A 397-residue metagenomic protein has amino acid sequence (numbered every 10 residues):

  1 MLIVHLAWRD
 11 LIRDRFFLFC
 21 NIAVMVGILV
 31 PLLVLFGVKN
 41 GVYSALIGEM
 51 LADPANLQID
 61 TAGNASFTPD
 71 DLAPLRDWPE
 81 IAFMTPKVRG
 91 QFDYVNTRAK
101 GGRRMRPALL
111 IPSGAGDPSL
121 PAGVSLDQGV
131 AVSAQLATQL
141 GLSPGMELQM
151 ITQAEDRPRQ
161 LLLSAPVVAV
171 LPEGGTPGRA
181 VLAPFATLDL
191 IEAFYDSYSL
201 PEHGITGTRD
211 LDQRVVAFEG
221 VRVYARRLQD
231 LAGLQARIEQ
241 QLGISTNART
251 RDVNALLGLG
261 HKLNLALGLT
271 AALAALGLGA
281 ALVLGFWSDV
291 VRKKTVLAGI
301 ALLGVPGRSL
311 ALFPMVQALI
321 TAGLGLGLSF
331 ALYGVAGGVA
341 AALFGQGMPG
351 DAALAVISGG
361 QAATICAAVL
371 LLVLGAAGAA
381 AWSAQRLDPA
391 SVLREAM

Functional and structural regions predicted by a protein language model:
M1-L32, R386-S391, A396-M397: N-terminal Sec/SRP start-transfer signal
L32-M105, A122-S125, Q135, Q139 (+1 more regions): Hydrophobic, regular-secondary-structure patches
L35-V38, V42, L46, L259 (+2 more regions): Juxtamembrane alpha-helical signal-transduction segment immediately C-terminal to a transmembrane helix
L120-L200: Hydrophobic secondary-structure segments that place a key small or acidic residue at a functional site
L171-N264: Mechanotransmission and gating elements of multispan inner-membrane complexes involved in transport and envelope
G268, A272-G277, L282, F286-A341 (+5 more regions): Transmembrane alpha-helical interface segments in multi-pass membrane proteins
Q346-W382, R394-M397: Conserved transmembrane alpha-helices of multi-pass membrane proteins, especially helix-helix packing segments enriched
